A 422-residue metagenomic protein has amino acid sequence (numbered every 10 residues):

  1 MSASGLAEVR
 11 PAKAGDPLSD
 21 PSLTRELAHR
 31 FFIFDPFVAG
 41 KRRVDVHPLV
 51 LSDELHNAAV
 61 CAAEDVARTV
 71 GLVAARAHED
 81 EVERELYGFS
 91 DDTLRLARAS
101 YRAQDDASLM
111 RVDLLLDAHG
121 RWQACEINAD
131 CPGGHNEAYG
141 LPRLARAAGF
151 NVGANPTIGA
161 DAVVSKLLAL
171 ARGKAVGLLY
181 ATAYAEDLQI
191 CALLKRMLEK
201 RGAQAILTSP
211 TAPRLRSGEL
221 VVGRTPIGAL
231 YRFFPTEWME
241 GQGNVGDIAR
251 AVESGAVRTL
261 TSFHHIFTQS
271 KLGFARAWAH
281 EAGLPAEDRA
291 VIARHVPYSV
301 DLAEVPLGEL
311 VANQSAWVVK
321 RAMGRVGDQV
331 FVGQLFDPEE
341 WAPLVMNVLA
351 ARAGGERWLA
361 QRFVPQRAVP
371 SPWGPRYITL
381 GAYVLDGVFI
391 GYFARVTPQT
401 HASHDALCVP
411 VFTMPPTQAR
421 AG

Functional and structural regions predicted by a protein language model:
M1-G422: Preference for protein termini
